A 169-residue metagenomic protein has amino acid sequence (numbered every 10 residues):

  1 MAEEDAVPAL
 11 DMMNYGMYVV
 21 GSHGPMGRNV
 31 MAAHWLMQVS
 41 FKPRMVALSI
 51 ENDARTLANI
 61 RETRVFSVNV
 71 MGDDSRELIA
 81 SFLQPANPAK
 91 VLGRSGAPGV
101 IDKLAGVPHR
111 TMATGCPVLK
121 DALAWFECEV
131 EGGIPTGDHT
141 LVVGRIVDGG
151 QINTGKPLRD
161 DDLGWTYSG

Functional and structural regions predicted by a protein language model:
M1-G169: Basic, polyanion-binding surface patches
